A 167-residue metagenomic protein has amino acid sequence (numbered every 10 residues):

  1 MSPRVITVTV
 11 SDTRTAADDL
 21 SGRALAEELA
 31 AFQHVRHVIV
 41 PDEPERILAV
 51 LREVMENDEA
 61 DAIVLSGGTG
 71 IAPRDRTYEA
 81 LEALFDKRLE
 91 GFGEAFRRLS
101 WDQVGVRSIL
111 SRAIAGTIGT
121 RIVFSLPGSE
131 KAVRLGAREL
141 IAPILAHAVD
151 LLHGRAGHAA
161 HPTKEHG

Functional and structural regions predicted by a protein language model:
M1-G167: Non-catalytic beta/alpha edge segments that cap or flank active sites
